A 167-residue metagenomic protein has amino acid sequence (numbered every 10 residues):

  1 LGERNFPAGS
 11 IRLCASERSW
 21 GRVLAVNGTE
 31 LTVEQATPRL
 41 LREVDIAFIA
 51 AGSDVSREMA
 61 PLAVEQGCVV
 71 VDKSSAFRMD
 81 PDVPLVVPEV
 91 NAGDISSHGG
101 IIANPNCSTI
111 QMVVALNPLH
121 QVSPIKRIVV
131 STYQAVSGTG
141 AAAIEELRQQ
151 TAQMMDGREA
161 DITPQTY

Functional and structural regions predicted by a protein language model:
L1-Y167: N-terminal Rossmann-like NAD(P) cofactor-binding subdomain of oxidoreductases, focused on the glycine-rich
